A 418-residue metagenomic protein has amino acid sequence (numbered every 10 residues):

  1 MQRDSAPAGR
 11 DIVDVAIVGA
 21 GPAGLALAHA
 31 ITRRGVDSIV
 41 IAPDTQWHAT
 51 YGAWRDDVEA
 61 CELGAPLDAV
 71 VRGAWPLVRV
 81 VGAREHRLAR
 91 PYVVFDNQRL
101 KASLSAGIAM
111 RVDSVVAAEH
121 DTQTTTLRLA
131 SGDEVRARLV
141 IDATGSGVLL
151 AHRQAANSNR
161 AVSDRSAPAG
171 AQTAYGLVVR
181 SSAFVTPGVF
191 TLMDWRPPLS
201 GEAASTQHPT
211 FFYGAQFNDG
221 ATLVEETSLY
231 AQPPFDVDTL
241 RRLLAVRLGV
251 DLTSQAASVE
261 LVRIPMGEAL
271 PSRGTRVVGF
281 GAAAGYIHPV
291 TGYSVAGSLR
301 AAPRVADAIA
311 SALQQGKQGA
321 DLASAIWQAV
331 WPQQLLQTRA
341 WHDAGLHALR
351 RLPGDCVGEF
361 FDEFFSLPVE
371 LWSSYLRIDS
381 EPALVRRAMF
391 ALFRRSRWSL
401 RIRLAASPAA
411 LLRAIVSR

Functional and structural regions predicted by a protein language model:
R3, P7-I39: N-terminal Rossmann-like FAD-binding beta1-loop-alpha1 element of flavoenzymes
A26, A30-R84: N-terminal FAD cofactor-binding segment of flavoenzymes
E85-S105, Y230-T239: Short beta-strand to alpha-helix junction loop
G107-S254, P265-R273: Predominantly flavin-linked oxidoreductase catalytic cores and closely associated redox partners
G214, G274-V290: Short FAD-binding loop at a beta-strand-to-alpha-helix junction that anchors the flavin cofactor in diverse
Q232-E260, R300-Q333: Flavin-binding catalytic cores
I287-P303: A conserved FAD-binding loop/helix module that cradles the flavin
A306-R418: C-terminal helical "tail/cap" subdomain of flavin- and related membrane-associated enzymes
